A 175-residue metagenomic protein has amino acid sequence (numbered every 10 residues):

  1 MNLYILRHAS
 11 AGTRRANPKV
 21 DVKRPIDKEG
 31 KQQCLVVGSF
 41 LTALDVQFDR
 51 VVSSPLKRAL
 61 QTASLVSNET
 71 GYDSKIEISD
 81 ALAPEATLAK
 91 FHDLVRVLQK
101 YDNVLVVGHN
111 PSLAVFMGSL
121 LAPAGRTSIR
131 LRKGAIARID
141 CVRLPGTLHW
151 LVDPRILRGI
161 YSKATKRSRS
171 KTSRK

Functional and structural regions predicted by a protein language model:
N2-A86, D93, T127, L131-G134 (+1 more regions): Active-site-proximal alpha-helix that buttresses catalytic centers in soluble enzyme cores
L3, K100-G108: Generic beta-sheet signal
L44-V46, V97-D102: Glycine-rich phosphate-binding loop signature in dinucleotide/nucleotide-binding domains
D49-E69, L144-K175: Conserved histidine-centered catalytic loops in small-molecule metabolism enzymes
L121-H149, P154-R158: Domain-level recognition of soluble alpha/beta enzyme cores, biased toward histidine phosphatases/phosphomutases
